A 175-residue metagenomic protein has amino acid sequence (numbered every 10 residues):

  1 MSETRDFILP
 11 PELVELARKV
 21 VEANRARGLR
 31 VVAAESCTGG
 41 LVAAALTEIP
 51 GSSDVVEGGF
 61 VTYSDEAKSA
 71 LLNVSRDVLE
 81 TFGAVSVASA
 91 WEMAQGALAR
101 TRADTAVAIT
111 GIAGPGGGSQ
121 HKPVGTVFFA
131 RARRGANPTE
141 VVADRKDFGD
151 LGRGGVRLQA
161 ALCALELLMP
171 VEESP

Functional and structural regions predicted by a protein language model:
M1-P175: Short alpha-helical segments enriched in small residues
